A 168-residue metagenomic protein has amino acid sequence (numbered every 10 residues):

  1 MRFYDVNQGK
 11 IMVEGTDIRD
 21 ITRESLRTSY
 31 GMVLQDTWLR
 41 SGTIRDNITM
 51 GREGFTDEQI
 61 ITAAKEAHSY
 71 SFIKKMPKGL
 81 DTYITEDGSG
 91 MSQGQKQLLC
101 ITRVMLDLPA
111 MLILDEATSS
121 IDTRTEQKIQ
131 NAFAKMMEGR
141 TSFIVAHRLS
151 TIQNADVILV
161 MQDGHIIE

Functional and structural regions predicted by a protein language model:
M1-F3, R27-D36, I44-N47, I61-A67 (+1 more regions): ABC-family ATPase nucleotide-binding domain "signature/switch" substructure
D5-S25, Q127: ABC ATPase NBD Q-loop/coupling interface
D20, S71-F72: Short beta-strands and strand-coil junctions in structured, solvent-facing domains, enriched
S41: The conserved phosphate-sensing helix
T49-D57, H68-S71: ABC-type ATPase nucleotide-binding domains, specifically the catalytic core motifs of the NBD
